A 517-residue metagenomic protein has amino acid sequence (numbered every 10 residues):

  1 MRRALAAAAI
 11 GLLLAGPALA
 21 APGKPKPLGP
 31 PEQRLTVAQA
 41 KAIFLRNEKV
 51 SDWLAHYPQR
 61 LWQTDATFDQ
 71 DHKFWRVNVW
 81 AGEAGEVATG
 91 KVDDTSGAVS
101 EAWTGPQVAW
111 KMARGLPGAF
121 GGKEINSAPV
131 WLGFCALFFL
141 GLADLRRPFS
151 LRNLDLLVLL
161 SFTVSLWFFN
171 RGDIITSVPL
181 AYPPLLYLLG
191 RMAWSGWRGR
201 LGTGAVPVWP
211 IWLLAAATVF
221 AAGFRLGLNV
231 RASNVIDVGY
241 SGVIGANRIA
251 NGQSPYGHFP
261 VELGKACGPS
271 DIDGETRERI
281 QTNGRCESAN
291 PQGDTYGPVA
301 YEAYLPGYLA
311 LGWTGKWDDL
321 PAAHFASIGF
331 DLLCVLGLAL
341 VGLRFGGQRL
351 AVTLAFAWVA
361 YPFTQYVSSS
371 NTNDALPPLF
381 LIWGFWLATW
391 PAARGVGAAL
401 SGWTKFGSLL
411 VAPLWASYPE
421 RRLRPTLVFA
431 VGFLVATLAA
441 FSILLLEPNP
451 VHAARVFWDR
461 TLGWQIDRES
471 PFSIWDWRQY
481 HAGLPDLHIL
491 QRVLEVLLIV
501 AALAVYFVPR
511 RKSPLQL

Functional and structural regions predicted by a protein language model:
A7-G16: Bacterial N-terminal signal peptides
A18-G23: Boundary at the C-terminal end of the N-terminal hydrophobic targeting segment
P25-F68, K123-V130: Short, non-transmembrane alpha-helical segments in secretory-pathway proteins
D52-T95: Exposed beta-strand-loop-beta-strand "reactive/processing" segments of non-cytosolic proteins
D94-A128: Short, aromatic-rich amphipathic segments at membrane interfaces that lie adjacent to a transmembrane helix or signal
W131-L160: Juxtamembrane interface at the cytosolic side of transmembrane helices
V158-S165, F169-P210, A221-F385, A392 (+1 more regions): Primarily membrane-embedded glycan-assembly and transfer machineries that use lipid-linked glycans
R394-E420, A439: Transmembrane helices and adjacent periplasmic/lumenal helix-loop junctions of polyprenol-phosphate-dependent
